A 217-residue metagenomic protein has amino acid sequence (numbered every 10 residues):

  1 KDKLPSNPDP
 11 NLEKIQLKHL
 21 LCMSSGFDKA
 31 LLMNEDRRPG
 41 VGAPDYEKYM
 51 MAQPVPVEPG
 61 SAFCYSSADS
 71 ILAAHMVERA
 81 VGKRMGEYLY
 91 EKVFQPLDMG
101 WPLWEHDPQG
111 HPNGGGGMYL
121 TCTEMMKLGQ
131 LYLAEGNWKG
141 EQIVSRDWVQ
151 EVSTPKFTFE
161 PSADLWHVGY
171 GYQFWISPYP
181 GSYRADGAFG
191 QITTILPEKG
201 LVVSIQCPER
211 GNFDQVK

Functional and structural regions predicted by a protein language model:
K1-F27, A52-P54, V81-G116, L120: Active-site helix/loop module of the DD-peptidase/beta-lactamase fold, centered on the serine-lysine SxxK catalytic
Q16-C22, C64, W101-W104, Y119 (+4 more regions): Structural recognition of the beta-strand scaffold that forms the well-ordered cores of secreted hydrolase catalytic
L20, F63-V93, M125-L131, G200-V203: Alpha-helical scaffold elements that line and support the substrate/ligand-binding pocket of soluble hydrolases
L32, P39, E78-Y90, G136-V144: Structural helix-adjacent loops and short alpha-helical linkers that scaffold large soluble proteins
Q95-V152: Active-site-proximal binding-pocket segments
M99-W101, V149-V202: Active-site Gly/Thr loop motif
E209-G211: A short acidic/small-residue loop/turn micro-motif
F213-K217: Short, gly/Ser/Thr-rich active-site loops of penicillin-recognizing serine hydrolases
